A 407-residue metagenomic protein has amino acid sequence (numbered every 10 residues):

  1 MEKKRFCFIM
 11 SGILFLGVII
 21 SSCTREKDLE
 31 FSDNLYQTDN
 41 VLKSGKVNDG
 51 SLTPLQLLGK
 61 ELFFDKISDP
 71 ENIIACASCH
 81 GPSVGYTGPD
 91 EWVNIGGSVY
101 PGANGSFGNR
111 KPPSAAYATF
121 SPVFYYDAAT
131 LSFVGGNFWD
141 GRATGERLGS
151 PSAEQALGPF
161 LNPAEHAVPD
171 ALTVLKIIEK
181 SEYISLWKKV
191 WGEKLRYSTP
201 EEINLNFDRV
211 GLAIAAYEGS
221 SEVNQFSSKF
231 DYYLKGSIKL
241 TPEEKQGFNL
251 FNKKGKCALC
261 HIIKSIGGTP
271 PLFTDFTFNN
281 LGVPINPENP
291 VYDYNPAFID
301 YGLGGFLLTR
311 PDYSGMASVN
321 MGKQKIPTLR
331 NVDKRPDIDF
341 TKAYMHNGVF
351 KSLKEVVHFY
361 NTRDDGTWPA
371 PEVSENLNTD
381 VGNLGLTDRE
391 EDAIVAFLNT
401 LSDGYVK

Functional and structural regions predicted by a protein language model:
M1-E30: Bacterial Sec-dependent N-terminal signal peptides
C23-K407: Periplasmic c-type cytochrome electron-transfer domains
